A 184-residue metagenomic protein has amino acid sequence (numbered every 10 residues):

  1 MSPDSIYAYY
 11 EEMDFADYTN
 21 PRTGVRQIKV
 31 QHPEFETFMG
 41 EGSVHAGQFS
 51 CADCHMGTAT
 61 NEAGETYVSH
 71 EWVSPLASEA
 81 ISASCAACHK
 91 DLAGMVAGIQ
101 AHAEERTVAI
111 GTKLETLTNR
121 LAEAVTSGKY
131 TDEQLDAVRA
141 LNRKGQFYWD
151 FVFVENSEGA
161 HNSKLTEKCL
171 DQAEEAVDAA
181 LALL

Functional and structural regions predicted by a protein language model:
M1-D53, G57-L183: Primarily the internal scaffold of c-type cytochrome electron-transfer domains, especially repeated/multiheme c-type
